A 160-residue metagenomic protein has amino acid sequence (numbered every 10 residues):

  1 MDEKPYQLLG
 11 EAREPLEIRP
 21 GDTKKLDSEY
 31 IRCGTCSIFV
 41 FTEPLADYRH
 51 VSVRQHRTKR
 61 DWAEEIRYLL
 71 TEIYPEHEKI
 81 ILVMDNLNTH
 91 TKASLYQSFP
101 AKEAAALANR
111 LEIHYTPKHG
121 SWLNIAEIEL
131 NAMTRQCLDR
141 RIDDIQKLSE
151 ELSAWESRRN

Functional and structural regions predicted by a protein language model:
M1-R67: Extended, low-complexity cationic-aromatic segments
Q7-L9, T89-K92, W122-I125: Short catalytic/ligand-binding loop motif for oxyanion handling, primarily in non-cytosolic enzymes, centered on
K25-Y30, E103-I125, R141-D144: RNase H-like polynucleotidyl transferase catalytic core
R60-I81: Short, basic/hydrophobic alpha-helical segments
H77-T91: Acidic/histidine-rich, metal-coordinating catalytic segments
S94-A104: Short, aromatic/basic amphipathic alpha-helical patches
K118, A126-I145, R158-N160: Active-site proximal helix-loop segment of RNase H-like, two-metal nucleases, encompassing DDE(D)
